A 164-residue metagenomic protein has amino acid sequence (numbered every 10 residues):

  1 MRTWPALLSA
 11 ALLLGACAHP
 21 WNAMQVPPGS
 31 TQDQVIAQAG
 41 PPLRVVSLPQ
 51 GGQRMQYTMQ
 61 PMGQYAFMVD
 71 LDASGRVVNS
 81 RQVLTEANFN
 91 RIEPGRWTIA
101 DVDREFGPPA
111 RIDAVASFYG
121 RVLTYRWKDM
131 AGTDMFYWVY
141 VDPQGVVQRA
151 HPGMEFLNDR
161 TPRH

Functional and structural regions predicted by a protein language model:
M1-L7: Bacterial N-terminal signal peptides that target proteins for export
L13-A16: C-terminal motif of bacterial Sec signal peptides marking the signal peptidase cleavage site
A18-H164: Residues within mature, well-folded domains
